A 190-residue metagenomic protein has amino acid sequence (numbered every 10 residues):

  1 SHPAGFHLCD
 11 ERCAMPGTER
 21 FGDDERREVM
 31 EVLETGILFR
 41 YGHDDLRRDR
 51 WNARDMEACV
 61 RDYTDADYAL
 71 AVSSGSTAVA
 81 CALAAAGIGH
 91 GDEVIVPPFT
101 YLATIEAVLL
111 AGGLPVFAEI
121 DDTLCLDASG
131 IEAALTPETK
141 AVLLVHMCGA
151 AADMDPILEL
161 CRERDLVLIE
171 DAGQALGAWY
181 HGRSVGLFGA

Functional and structural regions predicted by a protein language model:
S1-S76, A80-A85, G89, R162: Conserved PLP-binding active-site segment in aminotransferase class I/II-type PLP enzymes
E31, D62, A133, E159 (+2 more regions): Solvent-exposed polar/charged
R47-W51, S73, F99, L126 (+1 more regions): Residues at secondary-structure transition points
A58, D155, G182-R183: Active-site phosphate/pyrophosphate- and oxyanion-stabilizing loops and adjacent acidic/basic residues in soluble
T64, G89, P137, L187-A190: Structured loop/turn residues at beta-strand edges in well-structured enzyme cores
T77, D153-P156, A190: Residue-level recognition of oxygen-bearing side chains
A84, I88-A172, W179: PLP-dependent aminotransferase-like
E170-A190: Conserved active-site segment immediately N-terminal to the catalytic lysine that forms the internal aldimine
